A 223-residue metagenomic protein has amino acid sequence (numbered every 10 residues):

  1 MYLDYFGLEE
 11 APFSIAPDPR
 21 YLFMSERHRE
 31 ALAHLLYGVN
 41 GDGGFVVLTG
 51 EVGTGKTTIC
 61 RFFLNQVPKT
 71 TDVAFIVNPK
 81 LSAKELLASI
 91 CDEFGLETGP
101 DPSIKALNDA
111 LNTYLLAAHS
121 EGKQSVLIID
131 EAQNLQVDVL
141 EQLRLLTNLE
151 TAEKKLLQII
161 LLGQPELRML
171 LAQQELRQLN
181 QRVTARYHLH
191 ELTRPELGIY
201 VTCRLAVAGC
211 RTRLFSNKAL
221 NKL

Functional and structural regions predicted by a protein language model:
M1-D42: A short, basic N-terminal segment
L8-F13, T70-D72, L81-P100: Conserved NTP-binding/hydrolysis module of P-loop NTPases
G41-F63, P79: Walker A/P-loop nucleotide-binding motif
F62-Q66, T151, L167-R182, E191: Short regulatory helix/loop adjacent to the ATP-binding pocket of P-loop NTPases
I76-K80, L170-Q173, T184-L197: Conserved AAA+ ATPase "SRH/arginine-finger" region at the nucleotide-binding site
S103-T113, Q124, Y200, T212-L223: Short conserved motifs of the RecA-like P-loop NTPase core
N112-L161, Q174: Conserved Walker B catalytic segment
L189-S216: Conserved small helical "lid"/interfacial subdomain of P-loop NTPases
